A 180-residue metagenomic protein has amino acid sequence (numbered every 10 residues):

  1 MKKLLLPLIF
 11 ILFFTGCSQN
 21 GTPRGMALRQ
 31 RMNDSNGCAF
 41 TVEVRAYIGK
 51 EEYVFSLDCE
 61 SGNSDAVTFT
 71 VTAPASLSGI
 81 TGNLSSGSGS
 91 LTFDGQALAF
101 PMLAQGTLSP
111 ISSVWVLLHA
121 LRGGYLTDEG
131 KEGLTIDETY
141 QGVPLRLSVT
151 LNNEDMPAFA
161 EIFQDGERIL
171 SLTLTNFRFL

Functional and structural regions predicted by a protein language model:
M1-L4: Positively charged n-region of N-terminal signal peptides that target proteins for export
I11-N63, L180: N-terminal leader/targeting segments and the immediate start of mature chains
N33, V42-Y47, L91-V143: Flexible, processing/modification-adjacent segments and terminal tails in exported/periplasmic/extracellular proteins
Y47-E52, P74-S78, Q141: Short, cysteine-centered beta-strand-loop-beta hairpins and adjacent loop/turn segments enriched in charged/polar
Y53-F55, S78-G82, L145-L147, L170-L172: Short beta-strand segments
L57-S61, G82-L84, S148-L151, N176-F177: Extended lipid/amphipathic-ligand handling interfaces
S61-H119, E167-L170: An acidic-aromatic
T68, T127-L180: Gly/Pro-enriched, hydrophobic low-complexity segments that function as extracytoplasmic propeptides/linkers
